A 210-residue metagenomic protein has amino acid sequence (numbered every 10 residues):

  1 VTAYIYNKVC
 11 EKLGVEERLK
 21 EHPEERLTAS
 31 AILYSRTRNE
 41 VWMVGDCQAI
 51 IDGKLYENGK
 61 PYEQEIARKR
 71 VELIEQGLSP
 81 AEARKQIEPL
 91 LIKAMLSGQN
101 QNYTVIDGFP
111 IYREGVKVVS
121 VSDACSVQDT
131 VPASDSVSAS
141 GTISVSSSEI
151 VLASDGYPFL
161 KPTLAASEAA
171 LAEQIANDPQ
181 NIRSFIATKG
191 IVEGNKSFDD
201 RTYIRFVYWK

Functional and structural regions predicted by a protein language model:
V1-K210: PP2C/PPM-type serine/threonine phosphatase catalytic domain
